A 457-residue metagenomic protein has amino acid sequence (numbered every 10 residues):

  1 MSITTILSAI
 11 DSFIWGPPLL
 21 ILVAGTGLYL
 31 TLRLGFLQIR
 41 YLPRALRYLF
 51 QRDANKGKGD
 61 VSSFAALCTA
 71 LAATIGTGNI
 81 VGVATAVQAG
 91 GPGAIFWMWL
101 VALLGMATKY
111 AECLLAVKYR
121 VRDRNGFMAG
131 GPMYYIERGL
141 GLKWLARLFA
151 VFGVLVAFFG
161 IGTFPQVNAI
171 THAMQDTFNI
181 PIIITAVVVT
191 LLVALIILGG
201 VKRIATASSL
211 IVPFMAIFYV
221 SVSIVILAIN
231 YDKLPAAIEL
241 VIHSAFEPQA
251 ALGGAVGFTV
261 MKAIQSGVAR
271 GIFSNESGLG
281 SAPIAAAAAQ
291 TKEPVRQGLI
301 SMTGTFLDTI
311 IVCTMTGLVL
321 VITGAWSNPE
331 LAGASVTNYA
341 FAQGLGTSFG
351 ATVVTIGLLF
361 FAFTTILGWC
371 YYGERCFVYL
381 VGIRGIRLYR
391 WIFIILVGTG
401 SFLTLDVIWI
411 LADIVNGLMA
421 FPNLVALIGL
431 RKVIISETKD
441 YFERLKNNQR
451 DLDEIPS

Functional and structural regions predicted by a protein language model:
M1-T77, V87-A94, G105, G398 (+1 more regions): N-terminal alpha-helical transmembrane segments of multi-pass membrane transport and channel/translocase proteins
S2-I3, L34-Q38, G78-V83, F158-T171 (+5 more regions): Transmembrane helix-loop junctions in multi-pass membrane proteins
D11-R44, Q88-R120, R124-G126, D308-M315 (+2 more regions): Extracellular loop-to-transmembrane helix junctions
L22-Y29, R33-L46, V167-M174, P181-V189 (+4 more regions): Membrane-interface loop-to-helix entry segments
T26, L30-T31, V101-G126, P132-I197 (+1 more regions): Helix-loop-helix module between adjacent transmembrane segments
T31, Y110-Y119, R124, V222-L240 (+4 more regions): Extracellular/periplasmic helix-exit of transmembrane alpha-helices
F36-S63, T85-I95, W99, A107-L140 (+4 more regions): Flexible loop linkers connecting adjacent transmembrane helices in multi-pass alpha-helical membrane transporters
K56-A89, L115-M133, E137-G139, V151 (+2 more regions): Alpha-helical membrane segments and immediately flanking helix-loop junctions that form or couple to the substrate/ion
